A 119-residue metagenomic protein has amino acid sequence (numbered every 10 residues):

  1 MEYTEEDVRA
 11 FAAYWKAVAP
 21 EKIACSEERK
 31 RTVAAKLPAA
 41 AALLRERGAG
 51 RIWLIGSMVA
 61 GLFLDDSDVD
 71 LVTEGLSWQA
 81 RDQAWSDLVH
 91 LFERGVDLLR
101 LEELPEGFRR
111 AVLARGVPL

Functional and structural regions predicted by a protein language model:
M1-G50, V59-D65, G75-L119: Catalytic core of pol beta-like nucleotidyltransferases
I55-S57: Glycine-rich beta-strand-to-loop/alpha-helix junction loops that act as flexible
